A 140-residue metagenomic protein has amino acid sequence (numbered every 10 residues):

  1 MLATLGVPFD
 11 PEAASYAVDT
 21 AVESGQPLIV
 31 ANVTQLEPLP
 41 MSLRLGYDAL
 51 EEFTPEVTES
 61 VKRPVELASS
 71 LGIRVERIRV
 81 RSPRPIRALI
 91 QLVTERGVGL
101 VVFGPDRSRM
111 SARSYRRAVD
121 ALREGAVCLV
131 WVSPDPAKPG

Functional and structural regions predicted by a protein language model:
M1-R44, I73, G125-A126, P134-D135: Small/aliphatic-rich secondary-structure junction motif
P11, P83-R87, R116: Structural motif corresponding to alpha-helix initiation and N-cap regions
S15-A17, A88-L92, R117-A118: A short acidic, amphipathic alpha-helical/loop segment
A21, A68, V93, L122-R123: A generic structural signal for well-ordered alpha-helical segments
G46-A49, T94-R96, V119-A121: Short, hinge-like loop/turn segments at secondary-structure boundaries
Y47-E59: A short acidic, glycine-rich active-site loop that binds or catalyzes chemistry on phosphate/adenosine moieties
S69-V101, A137-G140: Structural beta-alpha unit
L100-G125, P139-G140: Glycine-rich, Arg-bearing micro-motifs that act as flexible, cationic patches
